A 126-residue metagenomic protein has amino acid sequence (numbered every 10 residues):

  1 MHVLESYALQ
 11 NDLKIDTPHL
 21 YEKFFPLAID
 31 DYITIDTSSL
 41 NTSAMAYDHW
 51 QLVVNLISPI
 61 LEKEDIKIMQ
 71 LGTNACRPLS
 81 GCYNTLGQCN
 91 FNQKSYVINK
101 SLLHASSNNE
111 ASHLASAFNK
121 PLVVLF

Functional and structural regions predicted by a protein language model:
M1-F126: Catalytic machinery of carbohydrate-active enzymes, primarily nucleotide-sugar-dependent glycosyltransferases
